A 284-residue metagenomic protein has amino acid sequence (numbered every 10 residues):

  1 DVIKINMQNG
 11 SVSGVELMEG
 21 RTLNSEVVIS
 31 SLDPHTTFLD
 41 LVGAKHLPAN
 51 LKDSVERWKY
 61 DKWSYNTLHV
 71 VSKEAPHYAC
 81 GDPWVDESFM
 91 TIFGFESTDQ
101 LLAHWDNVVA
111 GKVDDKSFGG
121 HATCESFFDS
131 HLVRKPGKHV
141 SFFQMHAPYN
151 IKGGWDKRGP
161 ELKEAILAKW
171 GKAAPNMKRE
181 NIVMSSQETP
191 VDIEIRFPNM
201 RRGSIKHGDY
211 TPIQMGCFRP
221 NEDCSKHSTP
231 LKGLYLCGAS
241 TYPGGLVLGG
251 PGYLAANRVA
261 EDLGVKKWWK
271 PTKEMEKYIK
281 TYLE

Functional and structural regions predicted by a protein language model:
V2-R134: Mid-domain catalytic core of redox enzymes that form a hydrophobic substrate pocket/lid adjacent to a catalytic redox
M7, E261-E284: Active-site-proximal substrate-binding core of FAD-dependent oxidoreductases
I29, V70, F143, W170 (+3 more regions): Hydrophobic, well-ordered secondary-structure elements that form the walls of internal hydrophobic environments
H35-T36, D40, K73, P136-K169: Conserved FAD/dinucleotide-binding core of flavoprotein oxidoreductases
A75-P76, V108-D115, K157-P198: Flavin-binding catalytic cores
S117-T123, N176-Y242: A glycine-rich dinucleotide-binding beta-alpha-beta segment and adjacent secondary-structure elements that constitute
S130-K138, C224-T229: Short glycine/proline-enriched loop/turn "hinge" motifs that connect secondary-structure elements and lie
A239-A260: A conserved FAD-binding loop/helix module that cradles the flavin
